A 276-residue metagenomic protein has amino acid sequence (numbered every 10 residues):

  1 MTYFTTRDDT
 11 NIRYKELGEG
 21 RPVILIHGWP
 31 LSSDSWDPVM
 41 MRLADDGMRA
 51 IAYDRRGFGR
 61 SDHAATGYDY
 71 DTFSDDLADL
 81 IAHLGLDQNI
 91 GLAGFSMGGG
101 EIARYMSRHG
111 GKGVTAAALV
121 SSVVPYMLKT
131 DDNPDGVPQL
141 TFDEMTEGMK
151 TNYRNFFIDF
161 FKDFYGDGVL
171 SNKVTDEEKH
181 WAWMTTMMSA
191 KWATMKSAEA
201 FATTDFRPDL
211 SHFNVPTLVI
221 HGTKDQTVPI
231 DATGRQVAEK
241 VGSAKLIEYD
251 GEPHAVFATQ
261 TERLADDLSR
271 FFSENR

Functional and structural regions predicted by a protein language model:
M1-I24, D45-M48, L86, T115 (+2 more regions): Alpha/beta-hydrolase fold catalytic core
T10-H63: Conserved HGGG/HGGXW glycine-rich cap/lid loop of the alpha/beta-hydrolase fold
M40, D45, A52-M97, M106 (+3 more regions): Active-site loop/oxyanion-hole signature of alpha/beta-hydrolase fold enzymes
A103-T151: Flexible "cap/lid" loop of the alpha/beta hydrolase fold
P125-G136, G148-S211: Conserved alpha/beta-hydrolase catalytic His-Asp/Glu region
F213, V219-H221, D225: Short beta-strand/loop motif that positions the catalytic acidic residue of the alpha/beta-hydrolase fold
Q226-A232: Conserved alpha/beta-hydrolase "acid-adjacent" motif
G242-R276: Catalytic active-site module of serine/aspartate enzymes centered on a nucleophile-bearing elbow/loop
